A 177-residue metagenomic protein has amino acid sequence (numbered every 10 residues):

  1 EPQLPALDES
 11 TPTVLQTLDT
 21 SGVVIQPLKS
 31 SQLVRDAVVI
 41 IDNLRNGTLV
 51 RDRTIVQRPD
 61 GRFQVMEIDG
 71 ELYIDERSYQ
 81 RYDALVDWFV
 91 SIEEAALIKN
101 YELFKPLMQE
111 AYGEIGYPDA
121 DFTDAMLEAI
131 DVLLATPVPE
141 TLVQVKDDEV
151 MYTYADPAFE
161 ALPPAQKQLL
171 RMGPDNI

Functional and structural regions predicted by a protein language model:
E1-E71, R77: N-terminal Sec/ER secretory leader and immediately downstream segment of secreted/extracellular precursors
S10-V24, S78-S91, L162-L170: Acidic/histidine-rich, surface-exposed loop or edge segments in extracytoplasmic proteins
P27-V34, I98, P174-I177: Generic detection of long, well-ordered alpha-helical segments
V38, K105, L127-I130: Generic structural concept
R45-T48, D52, E93, Y112-D119 (+2 more regions): Long, hydrophobic, amphipathic alpha-helical segments used as structural scaffolds
Q64-D124: Mid-length scaffold segments of soluble, non-membrane domains
D121-P137: Short secondary-structure subsegments characteristic of cysteine-rich extracellular domains
T141-I177: A cross-kingdom marker for long, charged
